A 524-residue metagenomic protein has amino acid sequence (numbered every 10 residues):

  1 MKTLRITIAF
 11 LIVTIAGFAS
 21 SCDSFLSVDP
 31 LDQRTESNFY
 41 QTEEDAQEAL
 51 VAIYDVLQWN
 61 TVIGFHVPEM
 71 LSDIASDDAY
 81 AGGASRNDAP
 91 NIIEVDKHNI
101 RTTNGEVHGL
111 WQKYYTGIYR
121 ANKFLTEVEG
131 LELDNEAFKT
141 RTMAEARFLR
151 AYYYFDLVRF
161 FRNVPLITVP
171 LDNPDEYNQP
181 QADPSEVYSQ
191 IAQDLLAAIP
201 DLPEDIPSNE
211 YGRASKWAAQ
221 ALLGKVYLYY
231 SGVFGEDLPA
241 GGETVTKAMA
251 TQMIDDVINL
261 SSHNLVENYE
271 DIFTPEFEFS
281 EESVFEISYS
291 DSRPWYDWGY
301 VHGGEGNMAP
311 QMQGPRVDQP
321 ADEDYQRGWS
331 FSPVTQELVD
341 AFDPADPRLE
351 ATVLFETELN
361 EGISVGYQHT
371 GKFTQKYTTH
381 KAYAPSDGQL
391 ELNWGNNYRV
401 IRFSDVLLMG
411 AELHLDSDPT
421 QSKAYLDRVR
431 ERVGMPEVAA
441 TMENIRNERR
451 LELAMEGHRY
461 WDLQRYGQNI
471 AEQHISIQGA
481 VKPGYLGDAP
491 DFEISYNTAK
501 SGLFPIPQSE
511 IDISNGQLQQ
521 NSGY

Functional and structural regions predicted by a protein language model:
M1-I8: Bacterial N-terminal signal peptides that target proteins for export
F18-S21: C-terminal motif of bacterial Sec signal peptides marking the signal peptidase cleavage site
D23-A89, Y188, L196-A197, D201 (+1 more regions): An aromatic- and glycine-enriched ligand-binding surface/loop that stacks and positions planar moieties
E43, A79, R86, I100-N104 (+6 more regions): Long, intrinsically disordered, low-complexity segments
Q47, V51, D55-I63, S85-F161 (+5 more regions): Conserved, well-structured interaction surfaces
A89-H98, Q336-R402, G523: Flexible, polar/acidic helix-loop-strand segments at domain edges
